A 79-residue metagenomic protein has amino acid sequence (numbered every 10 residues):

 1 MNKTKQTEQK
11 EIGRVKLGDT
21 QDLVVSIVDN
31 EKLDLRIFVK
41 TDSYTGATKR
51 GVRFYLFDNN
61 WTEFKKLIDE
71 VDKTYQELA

Functional and structural regions predicted by a protein language model:
M1-G18: Negatively charged, low-complexity tracts enriched in Asp/Glu with abundant Ser/Thr
N2, N30, N59-N60: Detector for Asparagine
V15, I27-N30, V71-T74: Compositionally biased, intrinsically disordered low-complexity segments
Q21-V52: A short, structured beta-strand/loop element
T48-A79: Mixed-charge, Lys/Arg-enriched low-complexity segments
